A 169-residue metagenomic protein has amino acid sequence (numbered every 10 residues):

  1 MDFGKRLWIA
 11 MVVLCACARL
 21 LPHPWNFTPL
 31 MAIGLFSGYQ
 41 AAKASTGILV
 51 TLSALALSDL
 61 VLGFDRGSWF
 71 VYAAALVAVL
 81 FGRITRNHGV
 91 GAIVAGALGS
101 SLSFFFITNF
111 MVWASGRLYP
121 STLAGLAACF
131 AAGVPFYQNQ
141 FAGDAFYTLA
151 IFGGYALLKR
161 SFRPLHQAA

Functional and structural regions predicted by a protein language model:
M1-K5, P24-W25, T85-R86, S121 (+1 more regions): Helix-boundary and loop/linker segments of multi-pass membrane transporters
M1-Y39: Hydrophobic transmembrane alpha-helices
K5-A10, S45-L49, W69-A73, V94-L98 (+2 more regions): Hydrophobic alpha-helical transmembrane segments
M11, G47-L57, I93-L102, Q167-A169: Central hydrophobic cores of alpha-helical transmembrane segments in multi-pass integral membrane proteins
M11, M31-L35, V71-V79, A145-T148: Alpha-helical transmembrane segments of multi-pass membrane proteins
C17, S37-K43, L80-N87, G154-F162: Structural signal for the C-terminal ends of transmembrane alpha-helices and the immediately following loop
C17-T28, L52-I84: Interfacial aromatic-anchored transmembrane helix boundaries in multi-pass membrane proteins
G89-A168: Membrane-embedded alpha-helical hairpins and interfacial helices in multi-pass inner-membrane proteins
